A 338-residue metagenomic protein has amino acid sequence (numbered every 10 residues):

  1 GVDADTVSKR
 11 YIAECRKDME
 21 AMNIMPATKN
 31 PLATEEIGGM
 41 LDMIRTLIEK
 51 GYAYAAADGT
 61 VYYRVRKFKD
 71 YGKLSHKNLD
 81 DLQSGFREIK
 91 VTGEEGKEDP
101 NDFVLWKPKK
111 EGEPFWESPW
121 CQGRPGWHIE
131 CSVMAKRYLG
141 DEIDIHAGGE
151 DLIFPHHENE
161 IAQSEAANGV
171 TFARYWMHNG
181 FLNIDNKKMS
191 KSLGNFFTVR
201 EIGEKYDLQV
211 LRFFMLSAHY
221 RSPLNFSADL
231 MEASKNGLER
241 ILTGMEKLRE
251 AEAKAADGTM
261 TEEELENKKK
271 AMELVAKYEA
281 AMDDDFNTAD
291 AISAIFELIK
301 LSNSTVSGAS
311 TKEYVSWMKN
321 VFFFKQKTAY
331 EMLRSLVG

Functional and structural regions predicted by a protein language model:
G1-A4, T28-T34, C121, G149: The substrate-binding groove and active-site-proximal loops of carbohydrate-active enzymes, especially glycoside
G1-M25, M43-T46: N-terminal, positively charged nucleic-acid-binding surface of large information/translation enzymes
R16, E20-P31, K50-T60: Short secondary-structure capping/junction motifs at helix and strand boundaries
E35, G126-E130, F286, D290-S293: Aromatic- and histidine-enriched alpha-helix N-cap/loop-to-helix transition segments that scaffold the rims
G38-R249: Alpha-helical recognition segments enriched in aromatics with Gly/Pro capping that present substrate-recognition
K188, N195-V321: Structural preference for alpha-helix termini/caps and helix-kink/transition segments
F322-G338: Single conserved hydrophobic/aromatic residue that forms the stacking wall/gate of nucleotide- or nucleobase-binding
